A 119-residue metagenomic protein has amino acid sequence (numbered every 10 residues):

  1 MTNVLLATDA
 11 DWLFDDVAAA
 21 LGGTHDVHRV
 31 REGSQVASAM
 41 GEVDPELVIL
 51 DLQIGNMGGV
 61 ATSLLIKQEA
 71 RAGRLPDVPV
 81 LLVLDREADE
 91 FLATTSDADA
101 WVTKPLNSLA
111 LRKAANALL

Functional and structural regions predicted by a protein language model:
M1-W12, V17-A18, V48: Conserved acidic segment of CheY-like receiver
D9, L81-R86, P105: Conserved active-site segment of CheY-like receiver
R31-L47: Acidic, metal-coordinating helix/loop segments flanking the phosphotransfer/catalytic sites of two-component signaling
V48, W101-V102: Two-component signal transduction core modules
L50-Q68: Conserved phosphotransfer microenvironments
A61, L82-A100: Alpha4 helix (beta4-alpha4-beta5 surface) of REC/receiver domains from two-component response regulators
R71-P79: His-Asp phosphorelay/catalytic-motif detector in bacterial-type signaling
L106-A115: C-terminal output helix
